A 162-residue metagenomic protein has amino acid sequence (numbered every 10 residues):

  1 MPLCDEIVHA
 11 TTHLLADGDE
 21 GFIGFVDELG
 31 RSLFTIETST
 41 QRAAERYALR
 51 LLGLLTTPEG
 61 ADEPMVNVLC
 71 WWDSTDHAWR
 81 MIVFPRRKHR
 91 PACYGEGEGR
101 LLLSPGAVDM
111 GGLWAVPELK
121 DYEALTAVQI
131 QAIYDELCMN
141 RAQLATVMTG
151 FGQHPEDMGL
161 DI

Functional and structural regions predicted by a protein language model:
M1-I162: HIT superfamily nucleotide-processing domains
